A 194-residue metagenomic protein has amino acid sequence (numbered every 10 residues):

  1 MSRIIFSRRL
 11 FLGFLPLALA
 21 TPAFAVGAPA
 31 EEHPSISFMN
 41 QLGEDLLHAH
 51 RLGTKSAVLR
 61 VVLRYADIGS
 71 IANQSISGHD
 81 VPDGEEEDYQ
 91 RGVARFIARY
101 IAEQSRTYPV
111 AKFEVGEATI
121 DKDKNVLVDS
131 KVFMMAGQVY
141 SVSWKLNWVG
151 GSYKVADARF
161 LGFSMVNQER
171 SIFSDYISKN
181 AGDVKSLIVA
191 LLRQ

Functional and structural regions predicted by a protein language model:
S2-A18: N-terminal secretory signal peptides and thylakoid transit peptides that target proteins across membranes
I4-S7, P22-L42: C-terminal segment of N-terminal export signals and the immediately downstream linker at the start of the mature
G27, P34, H50, A66 (+1 more regions): Short hydrophobic alpha-helices and adjacent helix-cap/hinge residues
E31-Q104: Early exported N-terminus immediately downstream of N-terminal targeting peptides
R99-Y140, A190-Q194: Surface-exposed, charged secondary-structure patches
V139-N167: Short beta-strand edge/turn micro-motifs at domain boundaries
F160-Q194: Low-complexity, intrinsically disordered terminal/linker segments enriched in charged and Gly/Pro repeats
